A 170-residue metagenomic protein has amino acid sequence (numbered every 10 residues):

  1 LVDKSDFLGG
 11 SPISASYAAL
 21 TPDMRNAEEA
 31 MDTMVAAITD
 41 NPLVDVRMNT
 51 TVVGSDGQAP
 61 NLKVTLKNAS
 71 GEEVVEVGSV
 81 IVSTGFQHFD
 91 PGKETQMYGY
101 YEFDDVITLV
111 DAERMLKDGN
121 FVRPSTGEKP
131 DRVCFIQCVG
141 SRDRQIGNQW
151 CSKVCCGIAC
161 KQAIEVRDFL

Functional and structural regions predicted by a protein language model:
L1-S14, N26-E29, N49, S55 (+2 more regions): Rossmann-like dinucleotide/flavin-binding elements
S14-P22: Glycine-rich flavin
S16, A30, A37: Conserved glycine-bearing catalytic or ligand-binding loops at nucleotide- and phosphate-handling centers of large
T21-M34: Conserved nucleotide-cofactor-binding alpha/beta core module
I38-V53: A conserved beta-strand/loop element that lines the FAD pocket in flavoprotein oxidoreductases
G57-P60: Short, conserved beta-turn/loop elements at beta-strand boundaries and strand-helix junctions
K63-L66: SH3/SH3-like beta-barrel fold
